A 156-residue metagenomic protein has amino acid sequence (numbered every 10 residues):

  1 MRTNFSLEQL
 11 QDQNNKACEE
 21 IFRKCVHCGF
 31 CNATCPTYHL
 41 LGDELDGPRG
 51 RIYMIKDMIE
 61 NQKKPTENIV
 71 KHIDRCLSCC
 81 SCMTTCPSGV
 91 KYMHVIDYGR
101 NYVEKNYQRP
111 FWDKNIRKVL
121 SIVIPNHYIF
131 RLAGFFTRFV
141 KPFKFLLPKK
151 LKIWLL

Functional and structural regions predicted by a protein language model:
M1-I73: Ferredoxin-type iron-sulfur electron-transfer modules and their immediate structural context
Q13-N15, I52-L156: Iron-sulfur-cluster electron-transfer modules
